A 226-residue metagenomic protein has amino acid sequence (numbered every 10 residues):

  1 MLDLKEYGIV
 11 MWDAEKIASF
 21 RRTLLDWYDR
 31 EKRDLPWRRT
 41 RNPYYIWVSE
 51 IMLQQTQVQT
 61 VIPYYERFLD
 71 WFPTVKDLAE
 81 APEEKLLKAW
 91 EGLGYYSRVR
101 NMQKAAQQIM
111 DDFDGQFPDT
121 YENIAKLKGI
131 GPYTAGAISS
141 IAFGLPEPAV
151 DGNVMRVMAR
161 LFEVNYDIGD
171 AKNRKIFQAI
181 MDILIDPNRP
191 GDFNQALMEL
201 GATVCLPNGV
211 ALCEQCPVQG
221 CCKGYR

Functional and structural regions predicted by a protein language model:
M1-E6: N-terminal amphipathic/basic-hydrophobic helices that include classical n-h-c signal peptides and signal-anchor
G8-E15, T23, W27-E214, V218-C221: Catalytic cores of DNA base-excision repair glycosylases
G224-Y225: Acidic, metal-coordinating catalytic segment for phosphate/diphosphate chemistry, firing primarily on the Nudix
